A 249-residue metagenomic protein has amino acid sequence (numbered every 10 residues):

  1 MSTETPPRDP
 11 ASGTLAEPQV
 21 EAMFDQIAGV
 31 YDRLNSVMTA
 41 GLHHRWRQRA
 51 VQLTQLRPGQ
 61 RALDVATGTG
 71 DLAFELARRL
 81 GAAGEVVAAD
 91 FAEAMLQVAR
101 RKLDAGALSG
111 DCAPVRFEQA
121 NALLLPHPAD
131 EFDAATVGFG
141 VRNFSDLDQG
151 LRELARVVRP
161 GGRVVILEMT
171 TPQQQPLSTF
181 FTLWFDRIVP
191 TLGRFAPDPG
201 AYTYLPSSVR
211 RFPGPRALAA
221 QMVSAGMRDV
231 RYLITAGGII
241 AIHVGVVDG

Functional and structural regions predicted by a protein language model:
M1-V30, W184-F185: N-terminal, positively charged/glycine-rich alpha-helical extensions of SAM-dependent methyltransferases
P18, L167-Q221, A225, R231: C-terminal alpha-helical "lid/dimerization" subdomain adjacent to the S-adenosyl-L-methionine
T39-Q60, E75: Conserved alpha-helix/loop element of class I SAM-dependent methyltransferases that forms part of the SAM/SAH-binding
R61-L125: Class I SAM-dependent methyltransferase SAM/SAH-binding core
L123-A135: A short acidic, Gly/Pro-enriched loop at the edge of an enzyme's catalytic core that lines a small-molecule cofactor
D133-L147: A short SAM/SAH-binding and catalytic strip from SAM-dependent methyltransferases
D148-R163: A short glycine-rich, Lys/Arg-flanked "PGG" loop and its adjoining helix->strand segment in the class I
G226-G249: Core SAM-dependent methyltransferase catalytic element
